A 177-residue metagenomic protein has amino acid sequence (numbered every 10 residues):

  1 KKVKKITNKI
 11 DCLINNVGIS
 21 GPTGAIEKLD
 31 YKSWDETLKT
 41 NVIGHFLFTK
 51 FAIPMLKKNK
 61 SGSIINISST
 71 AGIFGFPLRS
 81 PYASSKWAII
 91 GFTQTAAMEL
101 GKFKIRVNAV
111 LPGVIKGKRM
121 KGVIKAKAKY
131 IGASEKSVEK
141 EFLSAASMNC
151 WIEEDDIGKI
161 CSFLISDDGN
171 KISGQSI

Functional and structural regions predicted by a protein language model:
G24-I26, D30-L38, F142: Substrate-binding pocket helix/loop in short-chain dehydrogenase/reductase
I26-E27, F74-S80, K102-F103, N149 (+1 more regions): Active-site loop immediately N-terminal to the catalytic Tyr-X3-Lys motif of short-chain dehydrogenase/reductase
L29, G75-A83, T95, V123: Active-site loop-to-helix junction immediately N-terminal to the catalytic Tyr of the SDR YXXXK motif in Rossmann-fold
T49, S85, T93: Active-site helix of classical SDR
S69: Residue(s) in the substrate-gating loop at a strand-loop-helix junction that position the organic substrate next
G101, R106, I172-G174: Short, small/polar-rich loop/turn modules that mediate ligand/substrate recognition or access, typified
M148-I177: C-terminal substrate-recognition "lid" of short-chain dehydrogenase/reductases
